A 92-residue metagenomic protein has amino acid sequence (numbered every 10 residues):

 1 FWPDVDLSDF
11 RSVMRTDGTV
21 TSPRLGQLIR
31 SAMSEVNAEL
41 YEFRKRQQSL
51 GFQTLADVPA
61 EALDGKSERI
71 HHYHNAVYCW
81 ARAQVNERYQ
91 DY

Functional and structural regions predicted by a protein language model:
F1-V58: Conserved short "hinge" loops at termini or chain/domain junctions
R15-S22, G26, L63-H71, N75: Short, charged/polar micro-motifs that form catalytic or ligand-binding hotspots
G65-Y92: Short loop/turn elements at secondary-structure junctions
